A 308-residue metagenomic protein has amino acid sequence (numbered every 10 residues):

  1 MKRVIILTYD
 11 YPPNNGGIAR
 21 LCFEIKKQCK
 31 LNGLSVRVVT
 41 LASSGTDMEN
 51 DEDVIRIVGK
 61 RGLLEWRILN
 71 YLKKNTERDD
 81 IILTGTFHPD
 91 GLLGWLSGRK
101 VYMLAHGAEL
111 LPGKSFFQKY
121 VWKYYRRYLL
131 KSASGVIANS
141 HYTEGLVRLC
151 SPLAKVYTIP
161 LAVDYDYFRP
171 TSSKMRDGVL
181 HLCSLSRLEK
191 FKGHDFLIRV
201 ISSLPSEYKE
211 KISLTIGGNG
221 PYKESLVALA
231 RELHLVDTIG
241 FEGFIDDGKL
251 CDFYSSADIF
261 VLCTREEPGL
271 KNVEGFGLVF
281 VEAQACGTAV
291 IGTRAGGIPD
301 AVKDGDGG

Functional and structural regions predicted by a protein language model:
I5-L7, K174-K192, I198-I201, F260: Conserved donor-binding/catalytic core segment of Leloir-type glycosyltransferases
T84-D90, A105: Short His-centered aromatic/hydrophobic patch
Y102-K119, A133-G135: A short, histidine- and acid-enriched strand-loop-helix "catalytic/donor-clamping" loop that lines the nucleotide-sugar
Y142, A162: Carbohydrate-associated surface elements
E224-G248: Nucleotide-activated donor-binding/catalytic signature segment of Leloir-type glycosyltransferases, i.e., the conserved
F244-I245, D252-A257: Short alpha-helical donor nucleotide-sugar binding micro-motif in glycosyltransferases
S255-V273, T288: Acidic donor-binding loop of glycosyltransferase active sites
F280, A285, A289-G292, V302: Short hydrophobic beta-strand element within catalytic cores of glycosyltransferases and related nucleotide-activated
